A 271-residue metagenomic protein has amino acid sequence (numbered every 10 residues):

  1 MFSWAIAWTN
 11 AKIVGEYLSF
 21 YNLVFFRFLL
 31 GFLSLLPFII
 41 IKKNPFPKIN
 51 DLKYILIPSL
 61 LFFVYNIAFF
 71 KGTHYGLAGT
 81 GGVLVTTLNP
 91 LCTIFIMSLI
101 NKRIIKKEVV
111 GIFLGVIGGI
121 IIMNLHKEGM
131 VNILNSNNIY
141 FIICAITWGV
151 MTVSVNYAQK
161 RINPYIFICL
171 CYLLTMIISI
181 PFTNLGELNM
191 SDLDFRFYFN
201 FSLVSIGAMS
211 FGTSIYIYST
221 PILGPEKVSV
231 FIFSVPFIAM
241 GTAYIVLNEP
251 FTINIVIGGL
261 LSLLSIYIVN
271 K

Functional and structural regions predicted by a protein language model:
M1-N22, V64, A68, M130-Y157 (+1 more regions): Glycine-/small-residue-enriched transmembrane alpha-helix faces in small-molecule transporters and effluxers
S3, A7-W8, I39-V85, I121 (+1 more regions): Specific transmembrane alpha-helical segments of multi-pass solute transporters/efflux pumps, especially DMT/EamA
V14, L23, R27, G72 (+7 more regions): Hydrophobic/aromatic residues within transmembrane alpha-helices of multi-pass small-molecule transporters
N22-P37, L56-I57, K107-I117, S136-I143 (+1 more regions): Hydrophobic alpha-helical transmembrane segments of multi-pass integral membrane proteins, especially transporters
N22-V24, F28-L33, F70-R103, C144 (+1 more regions): Specific alpha-helical transmembrane segments that line the substrate/conduction pathway and gating interfaces
F26, G81-L88, V155-M176, I206-I245: Helix-helix packing/entry segments at the starts of transmembrane helices
L35, L56, K107-H126, F233 (+2 more regions): Hydrophobic transmembrane alpha-helices of multi-pass small-molecule transport proteins
I39-N44, N89-F113, F237-V256: C-terminal transmembrane-helix exit sites in multi-pass transporters
